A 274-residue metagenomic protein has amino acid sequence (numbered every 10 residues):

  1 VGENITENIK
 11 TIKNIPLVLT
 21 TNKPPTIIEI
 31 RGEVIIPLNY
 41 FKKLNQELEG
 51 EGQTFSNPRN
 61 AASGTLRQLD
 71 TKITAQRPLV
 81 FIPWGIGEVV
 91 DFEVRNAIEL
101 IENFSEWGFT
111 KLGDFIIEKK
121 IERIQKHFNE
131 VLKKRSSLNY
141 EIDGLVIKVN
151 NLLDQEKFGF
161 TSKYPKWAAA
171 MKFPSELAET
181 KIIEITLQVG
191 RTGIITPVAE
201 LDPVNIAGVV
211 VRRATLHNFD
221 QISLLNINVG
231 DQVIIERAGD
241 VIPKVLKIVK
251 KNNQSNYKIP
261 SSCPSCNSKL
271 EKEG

Functional and structural regions predicted by a protein language model:
V1-G274: RNA/tRNA-interacting regions in translation and RNA-turnover enzymes
